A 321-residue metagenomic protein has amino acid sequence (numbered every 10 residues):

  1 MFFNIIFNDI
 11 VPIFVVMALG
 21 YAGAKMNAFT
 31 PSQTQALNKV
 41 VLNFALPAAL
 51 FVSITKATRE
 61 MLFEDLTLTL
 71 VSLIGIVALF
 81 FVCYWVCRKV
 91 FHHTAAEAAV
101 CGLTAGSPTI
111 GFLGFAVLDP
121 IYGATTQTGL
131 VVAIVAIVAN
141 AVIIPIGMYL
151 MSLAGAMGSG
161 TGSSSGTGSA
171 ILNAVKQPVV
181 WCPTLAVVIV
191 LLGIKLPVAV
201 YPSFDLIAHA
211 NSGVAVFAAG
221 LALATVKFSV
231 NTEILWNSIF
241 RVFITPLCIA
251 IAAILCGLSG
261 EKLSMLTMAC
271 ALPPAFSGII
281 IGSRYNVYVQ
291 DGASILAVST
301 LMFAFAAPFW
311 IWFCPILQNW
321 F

Functional and structural regions predicted by a protein language model:
M1-F321: Alpha-helical transmembrane segments of multi-pass small-molecule/ion transporters
